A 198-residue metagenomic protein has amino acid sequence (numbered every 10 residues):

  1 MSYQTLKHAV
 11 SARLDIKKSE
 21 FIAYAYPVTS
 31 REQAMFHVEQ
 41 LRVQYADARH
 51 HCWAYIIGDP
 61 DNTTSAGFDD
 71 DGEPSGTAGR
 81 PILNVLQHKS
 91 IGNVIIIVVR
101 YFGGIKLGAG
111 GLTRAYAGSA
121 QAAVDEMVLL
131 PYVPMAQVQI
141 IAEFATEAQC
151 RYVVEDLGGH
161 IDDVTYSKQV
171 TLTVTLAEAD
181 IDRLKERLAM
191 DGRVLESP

Functional and structural regions predicted by a protein language model:
M1-G76, D163, M190, P198: C-terminal regulatory domains involved in ligand/effector binding and gene-expression control
Y24, H51-W53, N93-I96, Q137-Q139 (+1 more regions): Structural motif
S30-R31, E143-E147, T175-D182: Helix N-cap motif at beta-to-alpha junctions
A78-E126: Active-site beta-strand/loop microenvironment that shapes enzyme catalytic pockets
T113, S119-V124, D182, G192-P198: Terminal alpha-helical anchor/extension segments at protein ends
L130-F144, L172-V174: Short glycine-/aliphatic-rich beta-strand segments at the starts of folded cytosolic domains
I140-G158, R183: Short amphipathic alpha-helix segments
I161-E178: Non-DNA-binding regulatory cores of transcription-related proteins, predominantly C-terminal effector-binding
